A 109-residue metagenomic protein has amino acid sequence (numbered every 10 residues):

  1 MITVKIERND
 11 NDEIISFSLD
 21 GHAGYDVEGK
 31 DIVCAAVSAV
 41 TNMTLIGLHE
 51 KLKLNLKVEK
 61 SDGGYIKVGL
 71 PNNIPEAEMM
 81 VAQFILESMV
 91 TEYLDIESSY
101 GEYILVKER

Functional and structural regions predicted by a protein language model:
M1-I32, N42, I46-R109: N-terminal intrinsically disordered, cationic/polar leader segments that include organellar targeting peptides
V33-V37: Short, conserved glycine- and acidic-residue-centered signature motifs in active-site or ligand-binding loops
